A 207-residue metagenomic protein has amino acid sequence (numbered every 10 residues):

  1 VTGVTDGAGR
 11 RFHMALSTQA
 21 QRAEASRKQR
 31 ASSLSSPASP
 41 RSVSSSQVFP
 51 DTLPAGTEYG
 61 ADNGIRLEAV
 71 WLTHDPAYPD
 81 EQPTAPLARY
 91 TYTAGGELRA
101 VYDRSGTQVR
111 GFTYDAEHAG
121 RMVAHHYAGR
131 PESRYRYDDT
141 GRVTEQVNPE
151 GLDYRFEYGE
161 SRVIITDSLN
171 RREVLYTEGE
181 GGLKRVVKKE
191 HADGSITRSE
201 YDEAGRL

Functional and structural regions predicted by a protein language model:
V1-L207: Extended charged/polar low-complexity repeat regions
